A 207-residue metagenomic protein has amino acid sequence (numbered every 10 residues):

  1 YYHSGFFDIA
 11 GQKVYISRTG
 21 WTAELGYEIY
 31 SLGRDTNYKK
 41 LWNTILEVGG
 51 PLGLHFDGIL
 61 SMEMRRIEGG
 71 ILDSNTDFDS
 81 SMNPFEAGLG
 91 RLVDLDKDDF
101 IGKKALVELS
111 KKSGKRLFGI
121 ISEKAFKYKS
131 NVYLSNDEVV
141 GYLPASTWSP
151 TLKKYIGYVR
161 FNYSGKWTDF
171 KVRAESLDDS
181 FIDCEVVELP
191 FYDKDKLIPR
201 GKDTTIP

Functional and structural regions predicted by a protein language model:
Y1-P207: Conserved, structured C-terminal
